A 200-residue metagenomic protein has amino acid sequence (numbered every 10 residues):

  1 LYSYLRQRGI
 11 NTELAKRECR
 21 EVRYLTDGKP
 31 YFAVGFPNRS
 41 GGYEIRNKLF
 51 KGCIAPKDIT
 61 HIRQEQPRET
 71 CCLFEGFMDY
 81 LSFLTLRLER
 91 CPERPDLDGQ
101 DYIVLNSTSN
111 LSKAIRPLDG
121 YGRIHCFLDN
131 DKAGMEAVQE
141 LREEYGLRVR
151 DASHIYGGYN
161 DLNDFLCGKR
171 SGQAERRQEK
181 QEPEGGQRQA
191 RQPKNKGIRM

Functional and structural regions predicted by a protein language model:
L1-Y31, Q178-M200: TOPRIM metal-binding catalytic domain and adjacent DNA-binding surface shared by DnaG-type primases
Y4, R8-I10, R39, L86 (+1 more regions): Generic structural signal for bulky hydrophobic/aromatic residues embedded in well-ordered secondary structure
R6, D58, G158, L162: Glycine-rich, flexible loop/turn motifs
R23-P117: Phosphate-handling DNA/RNA-contact segment within nucleic-acid enzymes
E69, T85-M200: TOPRIM fold recognition
